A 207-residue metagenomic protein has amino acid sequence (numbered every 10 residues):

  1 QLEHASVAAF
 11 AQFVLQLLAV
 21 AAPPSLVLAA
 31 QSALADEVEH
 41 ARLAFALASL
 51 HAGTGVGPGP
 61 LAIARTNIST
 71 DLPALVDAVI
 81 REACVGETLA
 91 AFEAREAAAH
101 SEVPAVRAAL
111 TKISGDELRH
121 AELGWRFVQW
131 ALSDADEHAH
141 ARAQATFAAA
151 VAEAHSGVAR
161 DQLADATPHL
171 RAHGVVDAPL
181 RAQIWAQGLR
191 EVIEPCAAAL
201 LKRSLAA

Functional and structural regions predicted by a protein language model:
Q1-A207: Non-heme di-metal
